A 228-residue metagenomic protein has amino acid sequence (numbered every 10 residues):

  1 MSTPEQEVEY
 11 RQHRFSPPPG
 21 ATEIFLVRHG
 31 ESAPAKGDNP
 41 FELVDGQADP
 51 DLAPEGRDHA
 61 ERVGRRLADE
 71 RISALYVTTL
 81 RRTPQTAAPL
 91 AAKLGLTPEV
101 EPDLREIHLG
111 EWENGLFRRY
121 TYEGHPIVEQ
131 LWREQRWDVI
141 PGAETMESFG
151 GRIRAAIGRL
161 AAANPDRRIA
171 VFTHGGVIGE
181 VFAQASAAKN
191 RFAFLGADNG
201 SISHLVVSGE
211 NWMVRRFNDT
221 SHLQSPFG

Functional and structural regions predicted by a protein language model:
M1-E23, R66, E99, I107-R119 (+3 more regions): Acidic, low-complexity terminal tails and accessory targeting/binding regions of phosphate-metabolizing enzymes
S2-F25, E31-V100: Active-site-proximal alpha-helix that buttresses catalytic centers in soluble enzyme cores
G30, G175: Active-site metal-binding loops of divalent metal-dependent hydrolases
P50-D51, L94-R154, R215-N218, F227-G228: Phosphate-handling substructures
E61-A68, G150, R154-A162, F182: Generic structural signal for well-ordered alpha-helical scaffold segments
V77-T78, G151, F172-T173: Short beta-strand scaffold positions
R82, V177-E180: Glycine-rich phosphate-binding loops at beta-strand->alpha-helix junctions
P89, E180-Q184: Active-site signature of alpha/beta-hydrolase-fold catalytic machinery across serine- and Asp/Cys-nucleophile hydrolases
